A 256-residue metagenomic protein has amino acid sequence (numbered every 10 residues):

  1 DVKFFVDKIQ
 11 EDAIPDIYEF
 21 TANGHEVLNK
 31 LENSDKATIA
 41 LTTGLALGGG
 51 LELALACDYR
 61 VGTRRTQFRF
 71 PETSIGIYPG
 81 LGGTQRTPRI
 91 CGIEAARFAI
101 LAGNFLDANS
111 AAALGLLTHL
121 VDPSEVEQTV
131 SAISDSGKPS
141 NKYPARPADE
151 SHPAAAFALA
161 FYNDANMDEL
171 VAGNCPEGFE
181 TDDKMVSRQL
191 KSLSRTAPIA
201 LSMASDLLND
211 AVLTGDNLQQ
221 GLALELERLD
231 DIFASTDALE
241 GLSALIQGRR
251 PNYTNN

Functional and structural regions predicted by a protein language model:
D1, A37, A54, T87 (+3 more regions): Terminal peptide-recognition signature
D1-V27, A46, S74-G76: Glycine- (often His-adjacent) and acidic-residue-rich active-site loop that binds/positions the CoA thioester
N29, T87, L190-L193: Short amphipathic alpha-helical boundary/capping segments
K30-I75, P79, A99, N104-A108: Glycine-rich beta-to-alpha active-site loop
T84-E94: Hydrophobic, secondary-structure "cap" segments at the distal end of domains
A102-D216, G221-E225, D231, G241-N256: Amphipathic alpha-helical segments at domain termini/boundaries
D237-A238: Segments forming glycine/polar-rich beta-alpha architectures that bind adenosine-containing cofactors
